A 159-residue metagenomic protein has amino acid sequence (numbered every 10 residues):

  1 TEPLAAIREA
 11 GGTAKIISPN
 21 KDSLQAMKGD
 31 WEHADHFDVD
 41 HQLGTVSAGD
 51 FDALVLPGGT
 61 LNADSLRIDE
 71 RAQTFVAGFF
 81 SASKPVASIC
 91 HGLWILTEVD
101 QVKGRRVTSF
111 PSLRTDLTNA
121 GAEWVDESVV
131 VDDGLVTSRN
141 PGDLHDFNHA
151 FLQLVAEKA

Functional and structural regions predicted by a protein language model:
T1-A82, V86, W94-R106, R114-A159: Extended, subdomain-level signal for the structured scaffold at the beginning of enzyme domains
C90: Catalytic nucleophile serine of serine hydrolases, specifically the conserved "nucleophile elbow" pentapeptide
